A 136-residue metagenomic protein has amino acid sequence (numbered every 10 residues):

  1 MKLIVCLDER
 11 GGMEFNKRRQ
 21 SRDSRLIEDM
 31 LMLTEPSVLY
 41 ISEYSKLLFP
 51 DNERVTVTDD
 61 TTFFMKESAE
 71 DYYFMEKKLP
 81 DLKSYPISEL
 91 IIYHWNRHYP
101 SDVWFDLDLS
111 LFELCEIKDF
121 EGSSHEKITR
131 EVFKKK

Functional and structural regions predicted by a protein language model:
M1-K136: Enzymes that bind and transform nitrogen-containing heteroaromatic metabolites
